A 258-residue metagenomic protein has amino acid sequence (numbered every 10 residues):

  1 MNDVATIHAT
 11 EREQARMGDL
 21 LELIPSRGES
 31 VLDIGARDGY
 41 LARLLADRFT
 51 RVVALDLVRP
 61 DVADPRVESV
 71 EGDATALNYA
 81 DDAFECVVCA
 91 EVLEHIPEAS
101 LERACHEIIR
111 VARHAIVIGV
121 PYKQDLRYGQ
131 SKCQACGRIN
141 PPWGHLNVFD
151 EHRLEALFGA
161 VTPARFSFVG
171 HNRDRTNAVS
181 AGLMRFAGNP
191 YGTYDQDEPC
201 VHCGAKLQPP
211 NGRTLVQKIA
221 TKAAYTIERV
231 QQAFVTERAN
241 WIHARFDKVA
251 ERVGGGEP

Functional and structural regions predicted by a protein language model:
M1-V88, E102-C105, Q134-G137, P141-N147 (+4 more regions): Conserved N-terminal segment of class I S-adenosyl-L-methionine
V52, I116, V161-F166: Hydrophobic anchor at the start of a short beta-strand that flanks the dinucleotide cofactor-binding loop
D61, Q124-L126, R175: Feature marks short, surface-exposed loop/turn motifs that line or immediately flank catalytic pockets and channel
V88-A99: A short SAM/SAH-binding and catalytic strip from SAM-dependent methyltransferases
E102-V117: A short glycine-rich, Lys/Arg-flanked "PGG" loop and its adjoining helix->strand segment in the class I
V117-P141, H145: Conserved class I S-adenosyl-L-methionine
